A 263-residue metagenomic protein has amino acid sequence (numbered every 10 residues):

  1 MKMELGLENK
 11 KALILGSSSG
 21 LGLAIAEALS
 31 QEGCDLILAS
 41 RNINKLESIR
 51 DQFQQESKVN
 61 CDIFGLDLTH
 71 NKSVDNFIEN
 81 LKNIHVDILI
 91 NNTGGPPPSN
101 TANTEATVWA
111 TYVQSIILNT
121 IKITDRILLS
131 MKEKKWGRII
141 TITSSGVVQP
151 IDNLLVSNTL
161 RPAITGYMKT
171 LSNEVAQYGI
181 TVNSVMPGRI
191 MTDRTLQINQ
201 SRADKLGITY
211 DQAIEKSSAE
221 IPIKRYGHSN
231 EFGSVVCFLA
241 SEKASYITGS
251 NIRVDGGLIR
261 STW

Functional and structural regions predicted by a protein language model:
K2-M3, Q149, C237, T248-W263: Short C-terminal tail/terminal secondary-structure segment of NAD(P)H-dependent dehydrogenase/reductase domains
K11, S18-G20: Conserved glycine-rich cofactor-binding loop
C34-S48: Conserved glycine-rich Rossmann-like NAD(P)H-binding loop of the short-chain dehydrogenase/reductase
N92-P98, G257: Conserved NAD(P)H cofactor-binding loop of Rossmann-fold oxidoreductase domains
G95, A102-K122, W136, I140 (+2 more regions): Catalytic Tyr-X3-Lys loop
L129, N173-E174, S245: Alpha-helical segment proximal to the catalytic Tyr-Lys
I140-I164, M168-Q177, R189-I190: Catalytic loop of short-chain dehydrogenase/reductase
A176, T181, I247-G249: Short, small/polar-rich loop/turn modules that mediate ligand/substrate recognition or access, typified
